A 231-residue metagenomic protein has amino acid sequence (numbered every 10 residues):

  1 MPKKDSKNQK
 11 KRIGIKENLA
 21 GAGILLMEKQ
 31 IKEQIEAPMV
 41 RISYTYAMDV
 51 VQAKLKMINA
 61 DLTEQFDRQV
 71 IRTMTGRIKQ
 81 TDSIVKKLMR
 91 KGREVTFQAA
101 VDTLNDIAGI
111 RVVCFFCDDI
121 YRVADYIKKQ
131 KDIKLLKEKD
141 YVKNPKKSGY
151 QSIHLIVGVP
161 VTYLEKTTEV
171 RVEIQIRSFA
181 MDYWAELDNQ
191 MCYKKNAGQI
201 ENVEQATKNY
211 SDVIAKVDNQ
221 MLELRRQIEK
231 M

Functional and structural regions predicted by a protein language model:
P2-M48, Q52-L62, E173-M231: An acidic, glycine-/histidine-flanked metal-binding catalytic module
M27-I31, L88-N105: Short, charged/polar, low-complexity loop and linker segments that flank or interrupt alpha-helical bundles
V40, Y44, M48, T81 (+2 more regions): Generic alpha-helical secondary structure
I42, Y46, K79, S83 (+7 more regions): Charged, alpha-helix-enriched surfaces in structured cytosolic catalytic cores of large nucleotide-utilizing machines
S43, V70-G76, A100-V101, V113: Glycine-rich, low-complexity intrinsically disordered segments
A47-Q52, K56-R93: Surface-exposed, low-hydrophobicity interaction/linker segments
V101, C114-M221: Long beta-strand-rich cores associated with HINT superfamily self-processing modules
I107-C114: Terminal, regulation- and interaction-focused segments at domain boundaries
